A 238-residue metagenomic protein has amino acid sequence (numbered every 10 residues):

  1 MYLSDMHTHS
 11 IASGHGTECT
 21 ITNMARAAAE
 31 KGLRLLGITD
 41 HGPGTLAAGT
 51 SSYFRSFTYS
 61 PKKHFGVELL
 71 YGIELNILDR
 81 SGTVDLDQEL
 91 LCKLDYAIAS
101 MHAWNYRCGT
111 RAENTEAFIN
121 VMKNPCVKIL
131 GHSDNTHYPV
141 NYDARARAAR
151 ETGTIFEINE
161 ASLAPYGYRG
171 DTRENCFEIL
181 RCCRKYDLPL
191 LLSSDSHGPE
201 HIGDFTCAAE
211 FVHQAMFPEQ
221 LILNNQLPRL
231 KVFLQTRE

Functional and structural regions predicted by a protein language model:
M1-A12: Replace "His-x-His-based motif
S10-I11, L35-H41: Ser/Thr-glycine-rich phosphate-binding loops at phosphate-binding pockets of nucleotides, nucleotide cofactors
G14-E18, A47-S51, P139-A146, Y166-L180 (+2 more regions): Histidine/acidic-residue-rich catalytic or RNA/ligand-binding cores of hydrolases and nuclease-related proteins
T20-L36, T58-K62: Alpha-helical scaffold segments that flank or form the walls of functional sites
A29-G32, M122-K123, R184, H213: Non-catalytic positions within long, well-ordered alpha-helices that form the structural scaffold/packing of enzyme
H41, L188-I202: Short acidic/histidine-rich active-site segments
G42-I158, S162, H213-I222, R229-E238: Extended substrate/RNA-proximal surfaces in nucleic-acid metabolism proteins
